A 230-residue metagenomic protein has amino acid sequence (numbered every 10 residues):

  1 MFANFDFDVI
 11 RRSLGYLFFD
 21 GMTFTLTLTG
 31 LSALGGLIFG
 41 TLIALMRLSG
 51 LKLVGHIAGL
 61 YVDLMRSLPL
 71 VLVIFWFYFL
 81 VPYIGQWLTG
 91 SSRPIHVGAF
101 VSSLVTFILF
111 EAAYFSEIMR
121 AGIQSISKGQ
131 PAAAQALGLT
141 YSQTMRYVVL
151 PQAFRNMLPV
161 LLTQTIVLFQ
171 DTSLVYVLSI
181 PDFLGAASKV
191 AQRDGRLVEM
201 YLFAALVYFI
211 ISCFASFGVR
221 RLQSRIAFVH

Functional and structural regions predicted by a protein language model:
M1-H230: Transmembrane alpha-helices and adjacent helix-loop boundaries
